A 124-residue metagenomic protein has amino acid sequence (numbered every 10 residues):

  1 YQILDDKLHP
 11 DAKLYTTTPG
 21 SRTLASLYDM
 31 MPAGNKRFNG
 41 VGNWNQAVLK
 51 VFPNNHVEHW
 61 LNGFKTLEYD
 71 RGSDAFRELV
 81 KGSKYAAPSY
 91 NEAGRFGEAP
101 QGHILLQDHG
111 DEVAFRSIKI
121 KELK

Functional and structural regions predicted by a protein language model:
Y1-K124: Carbohydrate-interacting regions of secretory-pathway proteins
